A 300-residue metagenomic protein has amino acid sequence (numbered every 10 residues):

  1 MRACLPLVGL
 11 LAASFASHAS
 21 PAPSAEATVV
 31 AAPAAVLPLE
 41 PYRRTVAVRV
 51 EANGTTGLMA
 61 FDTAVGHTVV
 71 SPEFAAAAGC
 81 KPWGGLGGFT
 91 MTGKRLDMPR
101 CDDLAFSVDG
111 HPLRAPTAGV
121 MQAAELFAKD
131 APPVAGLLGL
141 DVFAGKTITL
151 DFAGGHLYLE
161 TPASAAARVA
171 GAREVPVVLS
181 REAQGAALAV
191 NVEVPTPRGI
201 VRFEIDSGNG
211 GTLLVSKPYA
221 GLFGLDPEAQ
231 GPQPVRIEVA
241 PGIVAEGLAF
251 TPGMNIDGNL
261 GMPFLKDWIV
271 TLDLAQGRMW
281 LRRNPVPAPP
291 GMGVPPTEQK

Functional and structural regions predicted by a protein language model:
C4-S14: Bacterial N-terminal signal peptides
A19-K300: Pepsin/retropepsin-fold aspartyl endopeptidases
